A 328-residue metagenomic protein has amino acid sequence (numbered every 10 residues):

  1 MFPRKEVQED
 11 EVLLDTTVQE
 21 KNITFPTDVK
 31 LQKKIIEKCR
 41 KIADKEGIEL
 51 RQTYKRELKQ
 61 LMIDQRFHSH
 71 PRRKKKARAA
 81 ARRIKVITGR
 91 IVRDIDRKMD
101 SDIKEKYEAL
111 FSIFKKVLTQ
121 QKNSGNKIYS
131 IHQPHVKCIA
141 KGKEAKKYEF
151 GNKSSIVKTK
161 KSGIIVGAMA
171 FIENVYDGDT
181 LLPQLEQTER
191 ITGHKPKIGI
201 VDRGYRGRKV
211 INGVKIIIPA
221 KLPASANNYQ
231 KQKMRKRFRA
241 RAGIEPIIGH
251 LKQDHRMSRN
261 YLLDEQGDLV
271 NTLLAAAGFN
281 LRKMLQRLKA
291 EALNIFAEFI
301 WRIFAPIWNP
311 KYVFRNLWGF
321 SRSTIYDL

Functional and structural regions predicted by a protein language model:
M1-K197, V201-R203, V210: Polybasic low-complexity intrinsically disordered regions
I23-F25, S162-I164, R256-S258, N280-E291: Short helix-capping/linker segments at secondary-structure and domain boundaries
M169-F171, I211-G213, L262-Q266, L288-A297: Composition- and surface-driven signal marking solvent-exposed, interaction-prone regions in large proteins
K197-Q266: Helix-centered, glycine/charged polyanion-binding patches within enzymatic domains that contact phosphate-containing
S258-R259, M284-L328: A short, flexible helix-boundary coil/loop motif
